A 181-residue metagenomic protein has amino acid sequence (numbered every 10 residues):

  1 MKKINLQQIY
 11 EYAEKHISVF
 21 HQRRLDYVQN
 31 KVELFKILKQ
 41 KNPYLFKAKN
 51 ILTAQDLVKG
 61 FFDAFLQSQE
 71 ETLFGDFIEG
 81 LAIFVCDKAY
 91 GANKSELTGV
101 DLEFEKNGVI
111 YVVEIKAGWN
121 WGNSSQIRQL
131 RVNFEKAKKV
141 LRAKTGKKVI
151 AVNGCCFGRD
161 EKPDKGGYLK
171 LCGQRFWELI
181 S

Functional and structural regions predicted by a protein language model:
M1-F77: Interdomain/boundary linker segments immediately adjacent to catalytic/signaling cores
E70-Y90, K94: Short N-terminal edge-element motif at the start of the domain
C86, D101-F104, G108-W121: Conserved catalytic cores of phosphodiester-cleaving nucleases, focusing on short active-site segments
Y111-V112, T145-C156: Hydrophobic beta-strand segments of well-ordered beta-sheets in folded domains
A117-G122, F157-E161: Short acidic, S/G/P-rich loop/turn micro-motifs used as interaction or catalytic elements
G118-V140: Mg2+/Mn2+-dependent nuclease catalytic core
K139-V149, G173-S181: Structural alpha-beta junctions
G154-S181: Domain-level recognition of nuclease-like catalytic cores that cleave nucleotide substrates
